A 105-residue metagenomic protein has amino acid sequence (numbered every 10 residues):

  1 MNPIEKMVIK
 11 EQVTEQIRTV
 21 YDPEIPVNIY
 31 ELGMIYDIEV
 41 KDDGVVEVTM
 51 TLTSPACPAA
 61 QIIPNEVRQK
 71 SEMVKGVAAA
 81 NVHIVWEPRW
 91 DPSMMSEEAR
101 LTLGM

Functional and structural regions predicted by a protein language model:
M1-M105: Domain-level signature for proteins that mediate thiol-based redox and metal-cofactor handling
